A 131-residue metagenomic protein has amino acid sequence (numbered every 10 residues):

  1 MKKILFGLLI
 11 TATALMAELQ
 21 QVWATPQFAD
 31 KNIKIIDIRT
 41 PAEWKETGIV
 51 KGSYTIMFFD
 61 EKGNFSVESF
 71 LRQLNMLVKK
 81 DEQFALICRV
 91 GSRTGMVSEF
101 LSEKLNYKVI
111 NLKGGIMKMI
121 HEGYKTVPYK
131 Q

Functional and structural regions predicted by a protein language model:
M1-K2: N-terminal hydrophobic targeting signals that begin at the initiator methionine
L5-A17: Hydrophobic h-region of N-terminal signal peptides that target proteins for export in Gram-negative bacteria
M16-K31, P41-Q83, S92-Q131: Rhodanese-like catalytic fold shared by cysteine-dependent sulfurtransferases and DSP/PTP-type phosphatases
I35-D37: Structural scaffold elements adjacent to functional motifs in cytosolic proteins
L86-C88: Short, surface-exposed ligand- or partner-binding patches at beta-edge/loop junctions that are enriched in aromatics
